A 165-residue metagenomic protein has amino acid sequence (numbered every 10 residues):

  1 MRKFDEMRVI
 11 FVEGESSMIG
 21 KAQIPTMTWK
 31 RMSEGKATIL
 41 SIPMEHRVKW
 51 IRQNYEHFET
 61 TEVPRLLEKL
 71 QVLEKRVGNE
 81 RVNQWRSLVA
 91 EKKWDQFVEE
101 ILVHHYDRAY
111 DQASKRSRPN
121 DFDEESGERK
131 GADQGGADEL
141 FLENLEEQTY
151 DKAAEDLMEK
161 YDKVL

Functional and structural regions predicted by a protein language model:
M1-T26: Conserved nucleotide-sensing/catalytic segment adjacent to the nucleotide-binding pocket in NTP-handling enzymes
K30-L165: Conserved NTP phosphate-binding and transfer environment spanning the P-loop NTPase/kinase superfamily
